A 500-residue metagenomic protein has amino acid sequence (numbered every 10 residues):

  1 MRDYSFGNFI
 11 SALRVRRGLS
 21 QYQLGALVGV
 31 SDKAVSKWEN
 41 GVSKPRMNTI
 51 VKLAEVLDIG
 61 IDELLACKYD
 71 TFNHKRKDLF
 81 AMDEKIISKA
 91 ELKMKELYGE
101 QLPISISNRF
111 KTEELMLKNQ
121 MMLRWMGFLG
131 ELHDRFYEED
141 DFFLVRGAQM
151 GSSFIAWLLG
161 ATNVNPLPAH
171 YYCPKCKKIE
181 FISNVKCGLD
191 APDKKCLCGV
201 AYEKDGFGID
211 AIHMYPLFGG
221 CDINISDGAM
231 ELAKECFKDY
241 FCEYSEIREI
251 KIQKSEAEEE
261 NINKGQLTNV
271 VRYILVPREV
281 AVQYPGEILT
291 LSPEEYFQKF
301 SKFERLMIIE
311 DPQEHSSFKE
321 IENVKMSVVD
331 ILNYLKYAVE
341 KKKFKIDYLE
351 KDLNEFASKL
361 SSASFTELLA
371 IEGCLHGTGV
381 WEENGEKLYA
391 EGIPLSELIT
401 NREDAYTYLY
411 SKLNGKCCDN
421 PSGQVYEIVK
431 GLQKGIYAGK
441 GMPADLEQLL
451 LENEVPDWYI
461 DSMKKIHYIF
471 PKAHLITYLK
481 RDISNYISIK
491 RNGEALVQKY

Functional and structural regions predicted by a protein language model:
M1-R16: A short, Lys/Arg-rich alpha-helix, primarily the initiator
N8, G18-L19, P45-N48: Residue-level signal for the short linker/turn that defines the boundary of a DNA-recognition helix
V15, A26, E55: Alpha-helical residues within the helix-turn-helix
G18-K37: Short alpha-helical DNA-recognition segment
A26, E63-N73: Short amphipathic recognition helices of helix-turn-helix/homeodomain-type DNA-binding modules
R46-E63: DNA major-groove recognition helix of helix-turn-helix/homeodomain DNA-binding modules
N73-Y500: Noncatalytic, beta-rich nucleic-acid-contacting surfaces in large DNA/RNA-processing enzymes
